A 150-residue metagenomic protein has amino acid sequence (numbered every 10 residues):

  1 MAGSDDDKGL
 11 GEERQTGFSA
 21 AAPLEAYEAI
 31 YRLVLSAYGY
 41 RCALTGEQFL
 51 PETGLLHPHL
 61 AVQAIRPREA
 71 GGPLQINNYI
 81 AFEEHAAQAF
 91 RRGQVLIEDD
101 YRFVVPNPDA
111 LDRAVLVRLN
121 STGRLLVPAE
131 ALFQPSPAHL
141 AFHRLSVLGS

Functional and structural regions predicted by a protein language model:
A2-E47, R66-N77: Short, charged surface segments at domain edges that flank catalytic/cofactor-binding sites
E25-A29, G54, H59-L60, I65-S150: A detector for short metal-coordination/catalytic motifs
G46-F49, A86: Detector for the c-type heme attachment site
